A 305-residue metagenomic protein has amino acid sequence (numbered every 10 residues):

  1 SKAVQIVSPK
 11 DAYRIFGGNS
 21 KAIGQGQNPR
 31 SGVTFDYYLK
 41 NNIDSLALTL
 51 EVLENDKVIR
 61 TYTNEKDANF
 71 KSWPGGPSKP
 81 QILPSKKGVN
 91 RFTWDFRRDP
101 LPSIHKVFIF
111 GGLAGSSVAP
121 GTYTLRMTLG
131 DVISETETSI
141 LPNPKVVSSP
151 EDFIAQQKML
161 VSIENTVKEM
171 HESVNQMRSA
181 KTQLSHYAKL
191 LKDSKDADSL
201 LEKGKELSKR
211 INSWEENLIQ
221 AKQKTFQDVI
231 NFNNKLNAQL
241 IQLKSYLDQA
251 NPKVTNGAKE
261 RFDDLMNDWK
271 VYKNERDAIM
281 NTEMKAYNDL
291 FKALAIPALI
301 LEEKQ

Functional and structural regions predicted by a protein language model:
S1-G17, E137-E169: Low-complexity, Pro/Ser/Thr- and charge-rich linker/hinge segments at domain boundaries
D11-T49, L53-E54, R91-T93, L160-H171: Contiguous beta-strand segments within globular domains
L50, A119-L129: Short, aromatic- and glycine-rich surface loops/edge beta-strands on solvent-exposed regions
L53-V58, G130: Change "in extracellular beta-sheet-rich domains … of secreted and cell-surface proteins" to "in beta-sheet-rich domains
V58-A114: Glycine-centered tight-turn motifs at strand-turn-strand junctions
D99-I104, T128-T136: Short acidic/polar inter-strand loop motif in beta-rich domains
L129, T136-T138, H171-Q305: Mature extracytoplasmic or organellar-lumen-exposed domains after removal of signal/transit peptides
